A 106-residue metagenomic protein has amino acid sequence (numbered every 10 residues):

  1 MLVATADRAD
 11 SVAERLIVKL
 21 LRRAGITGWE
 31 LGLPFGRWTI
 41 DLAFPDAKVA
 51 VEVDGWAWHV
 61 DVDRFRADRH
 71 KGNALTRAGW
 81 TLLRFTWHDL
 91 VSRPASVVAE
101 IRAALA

Functional and structural regions predicted by a protein language model:
M1-A106: Surface segments flanking catalytic/ligand-binding clefts of nucleic-acid enzymes
